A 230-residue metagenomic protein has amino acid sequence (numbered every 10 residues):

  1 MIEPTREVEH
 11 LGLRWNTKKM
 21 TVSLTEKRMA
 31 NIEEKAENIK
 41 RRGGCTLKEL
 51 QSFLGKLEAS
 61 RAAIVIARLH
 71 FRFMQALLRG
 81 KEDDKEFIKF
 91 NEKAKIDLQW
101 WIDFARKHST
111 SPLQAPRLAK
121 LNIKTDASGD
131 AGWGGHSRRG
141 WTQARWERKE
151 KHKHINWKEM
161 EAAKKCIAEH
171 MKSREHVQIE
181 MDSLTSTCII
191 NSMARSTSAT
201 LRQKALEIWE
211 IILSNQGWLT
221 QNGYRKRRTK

Functional and structural regions predicted by a protein language model:
M1-E9, I123, Q216-K230: Acidic carboxylate-rich catalytic motifs and surrounding loops in phosphoryl-/glycosyl-chemistry enzymes
I2-P112: C-terminal reverse transcriptase regions that engage the nucleic-acid substrate
H10-G12, I32, A36, L54-G55 (+9 more regions): Mobile genetic element proteins and their domesticated derivatives, centered on retroelements and DNA transposons
N38, S137-E161, E169, T185-S196: A short, polar/acidic, helix/strand-boundary loop motif
S60, A67-H70, D130-W133, T142 (+2 more regions): Flexible loop/turn segments at secondary-structure boundaries
P116-D130: Two-metal-ion RNase H-like nuclease active-site motif
G132-W141, R174-M181: Short coil-to-beta-strand
I167-T229: RNase H catalytic domain
